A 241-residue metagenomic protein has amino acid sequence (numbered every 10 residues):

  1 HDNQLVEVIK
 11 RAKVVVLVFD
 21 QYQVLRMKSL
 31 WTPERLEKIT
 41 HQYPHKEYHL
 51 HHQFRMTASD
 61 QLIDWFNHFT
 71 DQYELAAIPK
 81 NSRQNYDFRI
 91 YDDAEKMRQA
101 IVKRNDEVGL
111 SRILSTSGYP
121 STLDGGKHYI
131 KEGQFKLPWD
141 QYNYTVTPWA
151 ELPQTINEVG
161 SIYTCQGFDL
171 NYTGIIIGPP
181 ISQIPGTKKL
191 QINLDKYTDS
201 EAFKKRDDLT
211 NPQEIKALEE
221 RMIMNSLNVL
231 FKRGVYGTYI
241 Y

Functional and structural regions predicted by a protein language model:
H1-I9, N157-S161, S226: Conserved RecA-like ASCE ATPase "motif II neighborhood" in helicase/translocase motors
H1-Q23: Conserved helicase NTPase motor core
D2-L5, L30-E37, M97-R98, L218-M224: Well-ordered, non-membrane alpha-helical segments in soluble/globular domains
I9, N105-D106, F231: N-terminal cationic-hydrophobic initiation segments that often serve targeting/anchoring roles
V14-V16, E158-I162, Q166-Y241: C-terminal accessory regions
V24-L190, L194: Conserved helicase/translocase motor-coupling segment
